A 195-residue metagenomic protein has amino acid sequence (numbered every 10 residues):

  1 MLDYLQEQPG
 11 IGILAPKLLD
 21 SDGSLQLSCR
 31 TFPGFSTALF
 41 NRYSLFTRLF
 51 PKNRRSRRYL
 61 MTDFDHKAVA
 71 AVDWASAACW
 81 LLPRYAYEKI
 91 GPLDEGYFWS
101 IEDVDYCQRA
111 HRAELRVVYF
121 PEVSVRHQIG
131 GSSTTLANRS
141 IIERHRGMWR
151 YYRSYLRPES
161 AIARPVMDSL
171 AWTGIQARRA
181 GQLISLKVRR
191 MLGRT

Functional and structural regions predicted by a protein language model:
M1, L14-P16, G23, P83 (+3 more regions): Generic structural signal for small/hydrophobic residues in well-ordered secondary structure, especially within
M1-T31: Conserved donor NDP-sugar-binding/catalytic core segment of glycosyltransferases
S28, L39-R42, K89-I90, S100 (+3 more regions): Residues that scaffold the ATP/ADP-binding catalytic core of kinase and kinase-like folds
C29-F35, T135-N138: Short, hinge-like loop/turn segments at secondary-structure boundaries
P33-V72: Short, flexible, basic/aromatic active-site loop/helix in glycosyltransferases
F46, F50-M61, Q176, A180-R194: Transmembrane helix-loop junctions in multipass membrane proteins, especially transporters and channels
D63-P92, G96-S124: A short, conserved alpha-helix in the catalytic core of glycosyltransferases
Q108-R189: Active-site-adjacent helix/loop segment of glycosyltransferases that harbors family-specific signature motifs
